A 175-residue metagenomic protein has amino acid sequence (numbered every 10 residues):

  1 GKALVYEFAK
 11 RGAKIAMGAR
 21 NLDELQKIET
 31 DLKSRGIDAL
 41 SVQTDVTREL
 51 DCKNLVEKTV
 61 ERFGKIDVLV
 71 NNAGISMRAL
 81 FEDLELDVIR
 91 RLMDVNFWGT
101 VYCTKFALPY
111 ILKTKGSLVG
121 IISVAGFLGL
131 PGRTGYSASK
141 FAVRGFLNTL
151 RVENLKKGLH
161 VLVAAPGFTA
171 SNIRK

Functional and structural regions predicted by a protein language model:
G1-K14: Canonical Rossmann dinucleotide-binding motif of NAD(H)/NADP(H)-dependent dehydrogenases/reductases, specifically
R11-K27: Conserved glycine-rich Rossmann-like NAD(P)H-binding loop of the short-chain dehydrogenase/reductase
L22, T44-N54, L86: The beta1-alpha1 cofactor-binding region of Rossmann-like NAD(H)/NADP(H)-dependent oxidoreductases
L80-F81, E85-R91: Substrate-binding pocket helix/loop in short-chain dehydrogenase/reductase
T104, S139: Active-site helix of classical SDR
S123: Residue(s) in the substrate-gating loop at a strand-loop-helix junction that position the organic substrate next
K156-K175: SDR active-site lid
